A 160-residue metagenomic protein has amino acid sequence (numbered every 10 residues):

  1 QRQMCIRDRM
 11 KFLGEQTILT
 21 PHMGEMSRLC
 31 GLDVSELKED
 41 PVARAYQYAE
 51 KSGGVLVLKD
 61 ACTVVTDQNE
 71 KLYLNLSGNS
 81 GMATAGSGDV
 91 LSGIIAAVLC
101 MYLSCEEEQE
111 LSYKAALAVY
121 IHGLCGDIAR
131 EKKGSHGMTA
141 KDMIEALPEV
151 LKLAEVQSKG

Functional and structural regions predicted by a protein language model:
Q1-L76, E155-G160: Glycine-rich phosphate/dinucleotide-binding loop and adjoining beta-alpha-beta core of small-molecule
K11, T17-I18, T84, D142-I144: C-terminal catalytic "cap/lid" subdomain
R28, T84-I121: Short, small-residue alpha-helix embedded
C30-V34, Y102, A129-K133: Short amphipathic alpha-helical interaction patches enriched in hydrophobic/aromatic residues with interspersed Lys/Arg
P41-E50, E107-C125, A140-P148: Short, well-structured alpha-helical segments that form the helix of a local strand-helix-strand
A43-Y46, Y73, S92-G93, A97 (+1 more regions): Feature representing long, continuous alpha-helical segments
L72-G86: Short pre-catalytic strand/loop immediately N-terminal to key active-site residues, enriched for Gly-Thr
G123-G160: Charged C-terminal helix
